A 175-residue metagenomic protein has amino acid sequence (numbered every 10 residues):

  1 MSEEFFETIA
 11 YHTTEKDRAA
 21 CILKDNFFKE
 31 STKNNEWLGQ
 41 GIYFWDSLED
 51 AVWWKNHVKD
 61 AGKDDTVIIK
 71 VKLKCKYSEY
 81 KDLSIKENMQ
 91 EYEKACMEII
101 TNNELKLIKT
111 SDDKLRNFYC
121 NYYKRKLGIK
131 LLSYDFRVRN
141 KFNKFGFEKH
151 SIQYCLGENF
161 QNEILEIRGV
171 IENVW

Functional and structural regions predicted by a protein language model:
M1-W37: ADP-ribose/NAD+-binding catalytic cleft of ART/PARP-like enzymes
E3-F5, E36, K63-V67, G146-E148: A short, structural micro-pattern
T8, G39-G41, T66-K70: Extracellular structured ligand-interaction cores
A10-R18, F44-E49, K72-Y77: Short, flexible loop/turn elements at secondary-structure junctions
A20-K24, W53-H57, E91-K94, E98: Charged/polar, solvent-exposed surface patches and flexible loops
K29-S31, V58-I69: Cytochrome P450 catalytic domain signature, combining two hallmark sequence patches
T32-V58: Extended catalytic/binding region for NAD+/ADP-ribose chemistry, centered on the ART fold
I68-W175: Active-site and NAD+-binding cores of ADP-ribose-processing enzymes
